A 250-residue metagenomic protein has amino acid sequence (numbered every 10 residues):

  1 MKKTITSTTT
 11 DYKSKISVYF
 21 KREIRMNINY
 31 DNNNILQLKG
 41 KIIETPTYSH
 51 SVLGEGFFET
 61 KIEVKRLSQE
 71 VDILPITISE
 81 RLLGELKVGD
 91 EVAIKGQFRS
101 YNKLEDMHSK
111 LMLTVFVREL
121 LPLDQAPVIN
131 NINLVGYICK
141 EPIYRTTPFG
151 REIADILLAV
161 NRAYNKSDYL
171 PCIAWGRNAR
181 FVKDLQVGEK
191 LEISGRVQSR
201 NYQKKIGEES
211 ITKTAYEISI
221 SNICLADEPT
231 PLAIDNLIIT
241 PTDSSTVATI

Functional and structural regions predicted by a protein language model:
M1-R25: N-terminal amphipathic/basic-hydrophobic helices that include classical n-h-c signal peptides and signal-anchor
I16-I250: Single-stranded nucleic acid-binding surfaces, predominantly the OB-fold ssDNA-binding core
